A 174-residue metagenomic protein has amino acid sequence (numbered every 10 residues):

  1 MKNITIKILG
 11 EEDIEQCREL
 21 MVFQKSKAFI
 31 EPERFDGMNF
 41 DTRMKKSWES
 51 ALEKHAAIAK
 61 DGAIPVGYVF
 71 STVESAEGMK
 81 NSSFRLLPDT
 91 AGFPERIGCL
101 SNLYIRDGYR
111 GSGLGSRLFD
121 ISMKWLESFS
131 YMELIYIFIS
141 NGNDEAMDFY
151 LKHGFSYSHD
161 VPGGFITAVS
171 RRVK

Functional and structural regions predicted by a protein language model:
N3-V22, I30: A short beta-loop-alpha structural element at the N-terminal edge of CoA-dependent acyl/N-acetyltransferase catalytic
K25-K46, K54: Conserved GNAT-fold acetyl-CoA-binding loop/helix
I58, I64-V73, C99, Y104: Conserved beta-strand in the GNAT
F70-C99: Conserved acyl-donor/pantetheine-binding loop and adjacent beta-alpha core of acyl/acetyltransferases and related
P88-T90, L100-R110, S140: A short, internal acetyl-CoA/4′-phosphopantetheine-binding micro-motif in the GNAT/acyltransferase core
I105, G111-K124, D148, K152: Conserved acetyl-CoA-binding loop-helix of GNAT-fold acetyltransferases
D107-R110, I135-M147, G163-V173: Conserved beta-strand-loop-alpha-helix junction that forms the acyl-donor binding cleft
S116, S128, N141-H159: Conserved active-site alpha-helix within GNAT-family acetyltransferase domains
